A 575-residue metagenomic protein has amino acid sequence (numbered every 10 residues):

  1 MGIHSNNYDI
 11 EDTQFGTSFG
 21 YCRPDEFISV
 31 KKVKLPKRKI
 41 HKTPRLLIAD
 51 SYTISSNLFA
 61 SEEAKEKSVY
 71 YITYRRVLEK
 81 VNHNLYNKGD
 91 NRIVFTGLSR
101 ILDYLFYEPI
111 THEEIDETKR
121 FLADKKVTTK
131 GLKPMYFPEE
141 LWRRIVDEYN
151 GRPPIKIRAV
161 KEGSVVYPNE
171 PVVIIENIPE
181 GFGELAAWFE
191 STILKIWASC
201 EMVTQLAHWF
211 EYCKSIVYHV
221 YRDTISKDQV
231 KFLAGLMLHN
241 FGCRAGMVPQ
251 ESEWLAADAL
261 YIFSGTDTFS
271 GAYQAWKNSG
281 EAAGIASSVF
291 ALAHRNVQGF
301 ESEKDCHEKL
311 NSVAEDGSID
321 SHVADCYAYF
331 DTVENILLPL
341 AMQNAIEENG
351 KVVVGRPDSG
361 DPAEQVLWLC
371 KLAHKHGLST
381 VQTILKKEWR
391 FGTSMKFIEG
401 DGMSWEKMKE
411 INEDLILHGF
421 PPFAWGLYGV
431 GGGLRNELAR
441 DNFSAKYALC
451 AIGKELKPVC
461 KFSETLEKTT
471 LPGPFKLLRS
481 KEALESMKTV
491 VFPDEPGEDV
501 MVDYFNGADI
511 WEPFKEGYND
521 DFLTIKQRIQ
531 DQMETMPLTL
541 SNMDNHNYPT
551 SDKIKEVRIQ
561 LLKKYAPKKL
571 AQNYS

Functional and structural regions predicted by a protein language model:
M1-Q14: Terminal presequence/propeptide segments associated with secretion/organelle targeting and zymogen/polyprotein
D9, G16-K80, E140-P154, R158-L385 (+3 more regions): Buried, small/hydrophobic-residue-enriched core segments of structured protein domains
G16-I110, T268, Q274, N278 (+4 more regions): Gly/Ser/Thr/Ala-enriched C-terminal appendages of enzymes
Y104-L105, F121, K125, T192 (+5 more regions): Residues that form generic nucleotide/phosphate-binding pockets
Y107-N150: Short beta-strand/loop turn elements enriched in aromatics
